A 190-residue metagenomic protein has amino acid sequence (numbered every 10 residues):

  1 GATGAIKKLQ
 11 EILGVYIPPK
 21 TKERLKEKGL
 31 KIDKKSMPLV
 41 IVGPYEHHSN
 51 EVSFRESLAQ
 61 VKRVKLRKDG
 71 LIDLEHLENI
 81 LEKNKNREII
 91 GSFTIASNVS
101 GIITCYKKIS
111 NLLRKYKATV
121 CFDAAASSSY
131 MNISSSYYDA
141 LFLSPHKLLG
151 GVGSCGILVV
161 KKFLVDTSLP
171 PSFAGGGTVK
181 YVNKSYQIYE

Functional and structural regions predicted by a protein language model:
G1-E190: Pyridoxal 5′-phosphate
